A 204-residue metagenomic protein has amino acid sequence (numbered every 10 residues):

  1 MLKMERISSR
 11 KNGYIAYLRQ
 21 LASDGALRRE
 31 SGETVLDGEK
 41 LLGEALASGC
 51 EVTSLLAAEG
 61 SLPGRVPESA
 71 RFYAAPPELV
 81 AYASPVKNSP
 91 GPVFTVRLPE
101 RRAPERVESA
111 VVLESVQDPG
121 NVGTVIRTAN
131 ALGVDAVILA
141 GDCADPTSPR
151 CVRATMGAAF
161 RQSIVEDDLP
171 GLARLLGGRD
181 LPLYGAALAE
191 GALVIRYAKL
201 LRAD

Functional and structural regions predicted by a protein language model:
M1-P119: Arg/Lys-rich RNA-binding interfaces used to dock onto structured RNA substrates
A47, R97-L193: RNA substrate-binding interface of SAM-dependent RNA methyltransferases
L62-P63, P77-A83, L169-R174, G191-V194: A short acidic, often aromatic-flanked loop/helix-cap motif at beta-alpha or helix-coil junctions that lines enzyme
Y197-D204: A contiguous loop/helix-start segment that scaffolds small-molecule binding in enzyme catalytic cores
